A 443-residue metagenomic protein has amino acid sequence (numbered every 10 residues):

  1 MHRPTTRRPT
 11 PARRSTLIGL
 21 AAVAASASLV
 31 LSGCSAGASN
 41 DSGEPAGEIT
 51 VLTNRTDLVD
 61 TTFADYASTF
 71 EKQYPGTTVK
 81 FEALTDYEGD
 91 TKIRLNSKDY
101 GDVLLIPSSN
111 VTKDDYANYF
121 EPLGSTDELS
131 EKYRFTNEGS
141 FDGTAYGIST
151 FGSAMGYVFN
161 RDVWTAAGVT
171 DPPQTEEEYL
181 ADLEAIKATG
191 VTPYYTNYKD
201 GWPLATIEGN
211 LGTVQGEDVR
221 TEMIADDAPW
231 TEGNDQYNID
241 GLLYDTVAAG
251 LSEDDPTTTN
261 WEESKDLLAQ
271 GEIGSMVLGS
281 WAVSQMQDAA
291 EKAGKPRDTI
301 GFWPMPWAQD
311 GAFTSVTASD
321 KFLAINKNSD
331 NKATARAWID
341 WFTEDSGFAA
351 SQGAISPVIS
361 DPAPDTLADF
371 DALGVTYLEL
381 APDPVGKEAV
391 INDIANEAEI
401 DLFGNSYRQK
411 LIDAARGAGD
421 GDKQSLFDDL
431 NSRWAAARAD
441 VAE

Functional and structural regions predicted by a protein language model:
M1-T50, K72, E128, S432-E443: Short, low-complexity disordered leader/linker segments with a strong preference for bacterial N-terminal type II
T69-R134, T165-A167, Q174, G274-S275 (+4 more regions): Extracytoplasmic "Venus flytrap"/periplasmic binding protein-like
I93-R94, G101-D102, L129-W164, T192-P193 (+2 more regions): A structural signal for short loop-to-beta-strand junctions that line the ligand-binding cleft of periplasmic/secreted
S108-M155, L180, I186, T299-W303: Hinge/lid segment of periplasmic solute-binding proteins
D114-N118, F135-P172, Y198-I224, T317-N326 (+1 more regions): Periplasmic solute-binding protein
A225-T257: Glycine-centered hinge/linker elements that transmit conformational signals in sensory and ligand-binding systems
W281-A290, K321-D401: Mature extracytoplasmic/periplasmic domains
T376-A435: C-terminal capping/gating helix-and-loop segments adjacent to ligand/active sites or protein-protein/ligand interfaces
